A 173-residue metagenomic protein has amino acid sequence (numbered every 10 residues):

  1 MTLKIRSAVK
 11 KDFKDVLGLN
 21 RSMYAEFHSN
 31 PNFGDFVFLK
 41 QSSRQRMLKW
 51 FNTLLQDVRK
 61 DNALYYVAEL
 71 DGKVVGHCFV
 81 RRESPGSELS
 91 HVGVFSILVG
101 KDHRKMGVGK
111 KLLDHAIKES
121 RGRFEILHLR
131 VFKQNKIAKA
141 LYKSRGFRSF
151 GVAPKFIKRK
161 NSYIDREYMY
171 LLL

Functional and structural regions predicted by a protein language model:
K4-G18: A short beta-loop-alpha structural element at the N-terminal edge of CoA-dependent acyl/N-acetyltransferase catalytic
R21-Y24, L39-D102, L113, L172-L173: Acetyl-CoA-dependent GNAT
F27-Q41: A short gly/proline-enriched turn/hairpin at secondary-structure junctions
R82, H128-F132, K143, R148-D165: Conserved catalytic-core motifs of GNAT/GCN5-like acyltransferases
S96-V99, K105-E119, K139-S144: Conserved acetyl-CoA-binding loop-helix of GNAT-fold acetyltransferases
G109, L113, Q134-A138, K155-K160: Short glycine/proline-centered loop/turn elements that form peptide/ligand docking sites
S120-R130: Conserved GNAT acetyl-CoA-binding A-motif
Y163-L173: Terminal substrate-recognition subdomain of acyl/acetyltransferases
